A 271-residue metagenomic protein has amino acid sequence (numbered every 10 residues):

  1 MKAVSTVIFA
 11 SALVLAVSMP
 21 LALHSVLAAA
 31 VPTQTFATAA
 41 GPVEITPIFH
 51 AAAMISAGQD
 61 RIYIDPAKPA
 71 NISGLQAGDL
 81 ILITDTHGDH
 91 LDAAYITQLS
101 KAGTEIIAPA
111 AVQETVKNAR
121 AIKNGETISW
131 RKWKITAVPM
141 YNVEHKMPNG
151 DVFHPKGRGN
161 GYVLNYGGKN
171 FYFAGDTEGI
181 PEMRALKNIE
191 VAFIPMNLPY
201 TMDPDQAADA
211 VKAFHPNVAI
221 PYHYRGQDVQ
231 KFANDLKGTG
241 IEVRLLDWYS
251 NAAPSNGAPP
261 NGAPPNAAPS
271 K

Functional and structural regions predicted by a protein language model:
M1-T6: Positively charged n-region of N-terminal signal peptides that target proteins for export
I8-S25: Bacterial N-terminal signal peptides
L27-L75, A121-K187, L246-G262, N266-K271: Core dinuclear metal-dependent hydrolase active-site scaffold
Y63, K68-T115, K187-F193: Active-site metal-binding motif and surrounding structural segment of the metallo-beta-lactamase
K68-P69, T86-G88, A111-Q113, E126-T127 (+3 more regions): Short, acidic/turn-prone active-site loops that include or flank metal/cofactor- and phosphate-binding residues
S73-G74, D92-A94, V116-N118, M147 (+3 more regions): Short glycine-/acidic-enriched loop or helix-start segments at secondary-structure transitions that form or flank
I96-I106, A110-A137, Y141, V218 (+1 more regions): Non-globular, low-confidence helical/coil segments that flank catalytic cores
E178-S255: Cap/insert and terminal regions of metallo-dependent hydrolase folds
